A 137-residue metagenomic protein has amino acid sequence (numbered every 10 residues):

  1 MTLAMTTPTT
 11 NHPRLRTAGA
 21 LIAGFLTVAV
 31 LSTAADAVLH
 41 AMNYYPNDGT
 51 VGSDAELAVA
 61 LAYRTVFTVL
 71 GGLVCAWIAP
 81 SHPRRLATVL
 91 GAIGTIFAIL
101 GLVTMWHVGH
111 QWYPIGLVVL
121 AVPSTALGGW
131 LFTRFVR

Functional and structural regions predicted by a protein language model:
T2-R137: Juxtamembrane/disordered regions of integral membrane proteins
